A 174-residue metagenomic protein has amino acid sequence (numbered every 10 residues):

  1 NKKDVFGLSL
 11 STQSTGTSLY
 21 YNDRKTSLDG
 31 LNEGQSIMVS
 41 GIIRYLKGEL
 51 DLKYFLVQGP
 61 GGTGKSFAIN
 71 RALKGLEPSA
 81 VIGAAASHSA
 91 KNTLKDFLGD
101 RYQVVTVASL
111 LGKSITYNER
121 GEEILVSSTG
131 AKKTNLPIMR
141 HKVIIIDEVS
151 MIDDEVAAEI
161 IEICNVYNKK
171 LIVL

Functional and structural regions predicted by a protein language model:
N1-L174: Conserved ATP-binding/catalytic motifs of P-loop helicase motor domains
